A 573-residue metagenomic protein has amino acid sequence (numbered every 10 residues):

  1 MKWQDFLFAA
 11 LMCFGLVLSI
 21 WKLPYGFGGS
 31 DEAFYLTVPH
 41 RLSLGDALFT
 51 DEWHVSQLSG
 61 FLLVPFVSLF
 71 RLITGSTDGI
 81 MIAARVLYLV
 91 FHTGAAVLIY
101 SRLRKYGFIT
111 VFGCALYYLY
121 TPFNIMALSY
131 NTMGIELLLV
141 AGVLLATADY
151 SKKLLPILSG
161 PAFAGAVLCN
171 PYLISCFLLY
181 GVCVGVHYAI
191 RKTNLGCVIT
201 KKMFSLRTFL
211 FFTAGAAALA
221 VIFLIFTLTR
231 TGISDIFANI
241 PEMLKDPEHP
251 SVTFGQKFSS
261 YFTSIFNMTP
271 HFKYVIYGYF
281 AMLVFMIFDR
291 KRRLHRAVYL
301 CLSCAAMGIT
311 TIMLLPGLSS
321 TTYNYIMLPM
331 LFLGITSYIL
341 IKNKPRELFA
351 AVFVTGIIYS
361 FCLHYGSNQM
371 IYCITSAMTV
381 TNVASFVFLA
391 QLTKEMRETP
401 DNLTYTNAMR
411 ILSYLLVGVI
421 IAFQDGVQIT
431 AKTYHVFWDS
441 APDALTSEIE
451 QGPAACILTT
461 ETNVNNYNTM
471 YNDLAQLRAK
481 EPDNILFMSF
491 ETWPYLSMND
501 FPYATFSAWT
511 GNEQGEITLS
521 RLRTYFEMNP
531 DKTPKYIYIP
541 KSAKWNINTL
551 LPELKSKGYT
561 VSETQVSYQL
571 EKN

Functional and structural regions predicted by a protein language model:
K2, C176-V221, I287-R290: Perimembrane helix-loop-helix junctions
Y35-H40, D51-G75, A166: Short hydrophobic/aromatic helix or loop-helix immediately within or flanking a transmembrane segment in polytopic
W53, Q57, L72-G94, G278 (+1 more regions): Loop-to-helix entry region of an early transmembrane alpha helix in multi-pass inner-membrane enzymes
H54, F423-T510, P534-A543: Short periplasmic/luminal acceptor-recognition loop of GT-C membrane glycosyltransferases, typified by
V86-Y106, F285-I287: Transmembrane-helix motifs of polytopic, lipid-linked glycan transferases
P122, L144, L154-V182, A218 (+1 more regions): Membrane-interface alpha helices of multi-pass inner-membrane proteins
M126-I135: Short acidic/glycine- and proline-prone juxtamembrane loop motifs at membrane-interface regions of multi-pass membrane
L139, L144-G165, I199-A214, L348-T355: Short hydrophobic alpha-helices at membrane interfaces in multi-pass membrane enzymes
